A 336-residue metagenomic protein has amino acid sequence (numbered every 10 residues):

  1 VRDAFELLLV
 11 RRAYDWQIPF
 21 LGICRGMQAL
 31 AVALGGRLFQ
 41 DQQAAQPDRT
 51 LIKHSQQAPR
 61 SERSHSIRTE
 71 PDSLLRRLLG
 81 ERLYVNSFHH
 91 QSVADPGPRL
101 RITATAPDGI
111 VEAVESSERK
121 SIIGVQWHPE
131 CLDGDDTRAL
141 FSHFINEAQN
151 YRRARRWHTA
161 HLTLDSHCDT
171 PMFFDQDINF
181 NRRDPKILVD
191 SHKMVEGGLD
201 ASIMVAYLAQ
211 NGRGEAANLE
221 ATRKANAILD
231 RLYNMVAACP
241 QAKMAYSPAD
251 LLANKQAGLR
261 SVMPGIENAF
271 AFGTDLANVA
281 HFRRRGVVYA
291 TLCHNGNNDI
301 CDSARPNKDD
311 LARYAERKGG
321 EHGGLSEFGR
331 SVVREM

Functional and structural regions predicted by a protein language model:
R2-I18, Q43-R155: Amide-donor transfer/coupling interface in amidating biosynthetic enzymes
E6, L38, G286, A290: Conserved hydrophobic/aromatic pocket- or pore-lining residues that grip, position, or stack substrates in active sites
E6, V236, D309-M336: Alpha-helix-loop-beta-strand connector modules within alpha/beta enzyme cores
R12-R37, H128: Catalytic nucleophile loop
C24, H89, H128, H167-D169: Histidine-centered divalent metal-coordination motifs
R153-Y314: N-terminal hydrophobic targeting/anchoring segments and the immediately downstream early-domain regions of hydrolases
